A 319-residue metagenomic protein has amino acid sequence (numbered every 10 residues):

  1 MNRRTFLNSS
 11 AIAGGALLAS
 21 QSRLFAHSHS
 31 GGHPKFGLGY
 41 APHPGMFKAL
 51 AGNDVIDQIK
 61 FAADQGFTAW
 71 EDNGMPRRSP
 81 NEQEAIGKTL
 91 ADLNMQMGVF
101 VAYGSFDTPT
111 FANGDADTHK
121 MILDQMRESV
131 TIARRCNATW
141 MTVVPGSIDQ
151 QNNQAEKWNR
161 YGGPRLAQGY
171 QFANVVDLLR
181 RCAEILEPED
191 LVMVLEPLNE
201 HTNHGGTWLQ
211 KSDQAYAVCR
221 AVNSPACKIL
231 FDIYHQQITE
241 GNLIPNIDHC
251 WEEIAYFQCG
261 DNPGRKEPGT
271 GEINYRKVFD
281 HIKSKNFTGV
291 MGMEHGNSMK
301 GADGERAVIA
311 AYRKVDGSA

Functional and structural regions predicted by a protein language model:
N2-D64, N137-T139, Q151-N152, G205-F231 (+1 more regions): Histidine-acidic metal/acid-base catalytic patches
S10-A19, H27-K35, D92-L93, A112-K228: Active-site acidic/histidine proton-transfer and metal-coordination neighborhood in alpha/beta enzyme cores
F61-P80, V101-S105: N-terminal substrate-binding region of glycoside hydrolase catalytic domains
E71-A91, P145-I148, T202-N203: Glycine-rich, proline-tolerant flexible connector loops at the mouths of alpha/beta enzymes
M75, G146, L198, N262 (+1 more regions): Flexible loop residues that form catalytic and substrate-binding hotspots at small-molecule/glycan-binding clefts
A85-L93, R181-C182, N246, K277-H281: Catalytic-core regions built around general acid/base machinery
I86-D115: Mid-chain, structured segments of secreted extracytoplasmic proteins
